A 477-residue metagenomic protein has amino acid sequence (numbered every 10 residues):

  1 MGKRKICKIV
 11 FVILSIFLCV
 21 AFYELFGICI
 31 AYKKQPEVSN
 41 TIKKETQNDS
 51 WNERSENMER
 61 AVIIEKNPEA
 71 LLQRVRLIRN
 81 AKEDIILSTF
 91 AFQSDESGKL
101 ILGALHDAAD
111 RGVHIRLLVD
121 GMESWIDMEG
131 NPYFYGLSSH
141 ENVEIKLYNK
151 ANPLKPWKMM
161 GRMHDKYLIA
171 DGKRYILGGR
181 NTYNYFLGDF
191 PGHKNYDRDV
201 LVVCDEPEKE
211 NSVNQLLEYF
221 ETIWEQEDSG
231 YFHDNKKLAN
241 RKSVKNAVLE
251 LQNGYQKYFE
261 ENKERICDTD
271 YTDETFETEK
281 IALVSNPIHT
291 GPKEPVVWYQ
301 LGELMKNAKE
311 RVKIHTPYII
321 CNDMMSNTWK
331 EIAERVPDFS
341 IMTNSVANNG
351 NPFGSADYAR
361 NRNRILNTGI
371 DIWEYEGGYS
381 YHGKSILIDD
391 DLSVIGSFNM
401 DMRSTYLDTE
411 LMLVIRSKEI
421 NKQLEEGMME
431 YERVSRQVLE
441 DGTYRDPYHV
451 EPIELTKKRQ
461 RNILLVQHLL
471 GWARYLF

Functional and structural regions predicted by a protein language model:
G2-V143, P153-H164, A170, R174-F477: Charged, low-complexity intrinsically disordered terminal segments
K146: Phosphate-binding P-loop/Walker A region and its immediate neighborhood
K150: Short loop/turn segments at beta-alpha junctions that line or gate ligand-sensing/allosteric surfaces
